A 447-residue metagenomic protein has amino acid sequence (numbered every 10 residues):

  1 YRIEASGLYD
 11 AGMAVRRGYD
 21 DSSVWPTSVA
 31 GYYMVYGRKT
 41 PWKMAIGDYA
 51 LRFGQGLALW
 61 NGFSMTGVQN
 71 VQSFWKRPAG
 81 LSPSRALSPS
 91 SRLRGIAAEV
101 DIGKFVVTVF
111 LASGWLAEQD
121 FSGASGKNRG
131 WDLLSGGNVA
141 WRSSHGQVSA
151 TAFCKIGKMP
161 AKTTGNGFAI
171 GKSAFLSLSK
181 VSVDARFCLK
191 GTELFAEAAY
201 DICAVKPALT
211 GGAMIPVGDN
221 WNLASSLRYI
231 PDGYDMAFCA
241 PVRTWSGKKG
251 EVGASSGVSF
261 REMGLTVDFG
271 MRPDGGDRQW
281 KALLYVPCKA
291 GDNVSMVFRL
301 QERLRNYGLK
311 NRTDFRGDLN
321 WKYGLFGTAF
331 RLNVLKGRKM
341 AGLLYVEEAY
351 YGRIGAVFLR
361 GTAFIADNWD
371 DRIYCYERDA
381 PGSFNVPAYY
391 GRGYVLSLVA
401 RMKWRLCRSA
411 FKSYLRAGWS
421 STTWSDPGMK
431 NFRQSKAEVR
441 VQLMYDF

Functional and structural regions predicted by a protein language model:
Y1-Y9, R17-S23, T27-V29, G146 (+2 more regions): Long, low-hydrophobicity, solvent-exposed regions enriched in small/turn-prone and acidic residues
I3-A5, S22-V29, V35-G37, W42-Y49 (+4 more regions): Beta-stranded membrane pore/translocator domains
S6, G137-R142, V148-T163, K172-K180 (+1 more regions): Exposed, low-structure sequence patches enriched in small/polar residues
D20-A112, I215-V217, W221-M236, L343 (+2 more regions): Outer membrane beta-barrel
T66-K76, Q119-A124, D379-G382: Surface-exposed loop/turn segments flanking beta-strands in extracellular/periplasmic regions
G80-L87, G126-R129, S182, N385-Y390: Extracellular/periplasm-exposed beta-strand and loop segments of Gram-negative cell-envelope proteins, dominated by
R94, L111-S135, A140-V148, F153-T164: Hydrophobic, small-residue-rich alpha-helical packing segments that form membrane-like cores
V106-R129, K412-G428, K436: Charge-patterned, long linear interaction tracts outside catalytic cores
